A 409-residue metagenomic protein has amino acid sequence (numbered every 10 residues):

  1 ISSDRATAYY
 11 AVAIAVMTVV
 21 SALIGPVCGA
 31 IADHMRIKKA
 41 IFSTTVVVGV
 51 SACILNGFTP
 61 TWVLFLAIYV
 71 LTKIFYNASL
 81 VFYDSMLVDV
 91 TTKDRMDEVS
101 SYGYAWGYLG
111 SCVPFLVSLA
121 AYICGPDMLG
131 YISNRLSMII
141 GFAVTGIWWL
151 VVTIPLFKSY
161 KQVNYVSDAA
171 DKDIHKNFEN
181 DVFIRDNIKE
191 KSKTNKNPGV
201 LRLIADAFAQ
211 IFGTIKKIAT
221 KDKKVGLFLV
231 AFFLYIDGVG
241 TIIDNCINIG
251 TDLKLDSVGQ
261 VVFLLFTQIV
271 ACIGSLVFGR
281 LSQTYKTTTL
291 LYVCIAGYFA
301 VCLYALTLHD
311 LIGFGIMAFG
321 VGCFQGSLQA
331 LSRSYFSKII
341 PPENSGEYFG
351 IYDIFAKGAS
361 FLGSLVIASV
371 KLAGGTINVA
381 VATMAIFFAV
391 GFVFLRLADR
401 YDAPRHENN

Functional and structural regions predicted by a protein language model:
I1-T7, D244-Q260: Short amphipathic helix-loop junctions that connect adjacent transmembrane helices in Major Facilitator Superfamily/SLC
D4, Y122-I147, S369-F388: A membrane-interface helix-boundary motif in multi-pass transporters
L23-R36, I273-T287, K371: Helix-to-loop junctions at the C-terminal end of transmembrane segments in multipass secondary transporters
A40-L55, T289-Y304: Structural signature of the two symmetry-related core transmembrane helices
G57-Y69, L306-M317: Helix-loop junctions at membrane interfaces in 12-TM secondary transporters
A78-T92, S327-I340: Intracellular juxtamembrane helix-capping segments at the cytosolic ends of symmetry-related transmembrane helices
W148-S159, A382-N409: Multi-pass alpha-helical transporter architecture, strongest for 12-TM Major Facilitator/SLC carriers used
Q162-L229: Juxtamembrane intracellular "pre-TM" segments in multi-pass secondary transporters
